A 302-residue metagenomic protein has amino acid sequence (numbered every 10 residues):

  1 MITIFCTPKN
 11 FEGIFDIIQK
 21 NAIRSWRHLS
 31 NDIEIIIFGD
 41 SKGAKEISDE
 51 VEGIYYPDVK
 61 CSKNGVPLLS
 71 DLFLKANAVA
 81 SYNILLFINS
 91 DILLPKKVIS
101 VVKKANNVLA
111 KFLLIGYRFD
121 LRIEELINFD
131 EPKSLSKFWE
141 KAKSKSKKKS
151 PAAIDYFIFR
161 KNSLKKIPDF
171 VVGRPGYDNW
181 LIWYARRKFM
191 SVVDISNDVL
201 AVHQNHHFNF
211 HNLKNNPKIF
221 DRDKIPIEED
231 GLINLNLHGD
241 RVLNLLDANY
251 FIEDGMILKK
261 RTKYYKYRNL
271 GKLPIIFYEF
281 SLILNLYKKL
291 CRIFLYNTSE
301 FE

Functional and structural regions predicted by a protein language model:
M1-I23: N-proximal low-complexity "stem/linker" segments adjacent to membrane-targeting elements
I4-N10, Y56-V59, G116-F119, N197 (+1 more regions): Short loop/turn segments at strand-loop or loop-helix junctions that form parts of catalytic or ligand-binding pockets
P8, F170-E302: C-terminal catalytic/acceptor-binding lobe
G13-F15, S41-I47, R122-E125: Short, charged/polar "capping" segments at the starts of alpha-helices and the immediately preceding loops
N21-I33: Short, acidic, metal-binding catalytic loop of nucleotide-sugar glycosyltransferases
I33-D40, L114-I115: Short, hydrophobic beta-strand segments that form beta-sheet elements in well-ordered domains
I37-I88, P95: Active-site-proximal specificity loops/subdomain of glycosyltransferases
L93-N179: Conserved catalytic core of nucleotide-sugar-dependent glycosyltransferases
